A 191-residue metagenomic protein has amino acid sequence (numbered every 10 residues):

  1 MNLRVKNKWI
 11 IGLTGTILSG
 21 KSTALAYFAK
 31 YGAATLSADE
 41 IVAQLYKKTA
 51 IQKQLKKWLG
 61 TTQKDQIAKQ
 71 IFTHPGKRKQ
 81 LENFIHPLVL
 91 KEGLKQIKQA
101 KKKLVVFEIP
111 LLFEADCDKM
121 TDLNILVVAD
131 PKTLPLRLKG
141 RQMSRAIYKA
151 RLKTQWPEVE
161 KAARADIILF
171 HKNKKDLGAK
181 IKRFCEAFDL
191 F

Functional and structural regions predicted by a protein language model:
M1-D65, Q70, A179-F191: Glycine-rich phosphate-binding loop of ATP-dependent small-molecule kinases
N7-K8, K101-K103: Short, high-confidence coil segments that cap the C-terminus of an alpha-helix and link into the following beta-strand
E40-A43, A129-K132, K153-T154, K174: Short, acidic/turn-prone active-site loops that include or flank metal/cofactor- and phosphate-binding residues
Q44-K102: ATP-dependent small-molecule kinase phosphotransfer cores that center on conserved nucleotide phosphate-binding segments
Q52-K56, P131-K139, K149: An amphipathic alpha-helix signature
P87-K91, L104-P110, K149-T154: Short gly/ser/thr-rich secondary-structure transition/capping motifs
L94-K98, L104-G140: ATP-dependent NMP and nucleoside kinases share a basic, alpha-helical "lid"
K101, K119-M120, M143-F188: Small-molecule kinase domains that catalyze NTP-dependent phosphoryl transfer to phosphate-bearing small molecules
